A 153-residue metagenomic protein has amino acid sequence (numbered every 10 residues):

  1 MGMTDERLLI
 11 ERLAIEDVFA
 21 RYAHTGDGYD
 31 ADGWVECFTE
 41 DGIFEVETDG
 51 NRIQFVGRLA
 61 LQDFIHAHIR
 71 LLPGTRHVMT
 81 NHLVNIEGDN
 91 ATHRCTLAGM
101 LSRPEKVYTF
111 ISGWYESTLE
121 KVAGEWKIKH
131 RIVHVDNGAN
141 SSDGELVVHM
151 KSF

Functional and structural regions predicted by a protein language model:
M1-G28, D32-E36, E40: Short, low-complexity N-terminal intrinsically disordered segments enriched in polar/charged residues
M3, R70-F153: A beta-strand edge to alpha-helix "cap/lid" segment located at domain peripheries
L9-V18, F44-V46, I65-L71, V147-V148: Short charge-dense sequence patches
A31-L97, P104: A solvent-exposed, acidic/Ser-Thr-rich amphipathic alpha-helical stretch
